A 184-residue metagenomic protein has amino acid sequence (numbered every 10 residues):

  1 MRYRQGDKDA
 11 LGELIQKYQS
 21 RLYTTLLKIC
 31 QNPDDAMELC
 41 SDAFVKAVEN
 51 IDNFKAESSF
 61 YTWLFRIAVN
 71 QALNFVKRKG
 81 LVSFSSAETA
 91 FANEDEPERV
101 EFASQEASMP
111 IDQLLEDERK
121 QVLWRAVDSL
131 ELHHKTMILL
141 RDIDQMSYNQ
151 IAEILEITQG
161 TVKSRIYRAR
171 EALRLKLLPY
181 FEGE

Functional and structural regions predicted by a protein language model:
M1-R21, K28, S108-D112, D128 (+2 more regions): N-terminal module of bacterial RNA polymerase sigma factors
R4-Q5, K28-Q31, F44-S59, R78-K79: Sigma70-family region 2
I15-Q16, Y23, P33-N50, D144: Conserved RNAP core-binding helix
T24, E38-V45, S58-N70: Structural recognition of an alpha-helix C-terminal capping motif at a helix-to-coil junction
D52-A56, R66-A87: Arg/Lys-rich amphipathic alpha helix in sigma70-family domain 2
V76-E101, L114: Short, basic/polar amphipathic helix motif occurring as a linker/hinge flanking DNA-binding modules in transcription
E94-R125: Acidic, proline/glycine-rich intrinsically disordered inter-domain spacer in sigma factors
Q121-T161: Helix-turn-helix DNA-binding module
